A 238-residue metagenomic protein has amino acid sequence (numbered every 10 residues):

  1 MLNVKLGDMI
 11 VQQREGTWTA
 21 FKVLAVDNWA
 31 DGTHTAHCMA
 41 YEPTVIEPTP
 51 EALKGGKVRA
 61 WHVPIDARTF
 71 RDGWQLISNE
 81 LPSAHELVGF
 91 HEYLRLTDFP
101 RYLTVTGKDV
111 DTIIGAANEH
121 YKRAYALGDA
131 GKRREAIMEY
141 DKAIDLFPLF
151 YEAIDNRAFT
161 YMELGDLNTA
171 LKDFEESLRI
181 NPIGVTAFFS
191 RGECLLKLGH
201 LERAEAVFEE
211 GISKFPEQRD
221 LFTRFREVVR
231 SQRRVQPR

Functional and structural regions predicted by a protein language model:
T17-D27: Short beta-strand-centered aromatic/proline hotspots
R101-Y121: TPR-adjacent "capping" and linker segments in tetratricopeptide-repeat scaffold/adaptor proteins
N118-N181, T186: Alpha-helical adaptor scaffolds
D129, E163-L164, K197-L198, S231-Q232: Register position in tetratricopeptide repeats
N156, S190, R224-F225: Canonical tetratricopeptide repeat
K172, G199-A206, V229-R238: Alpha-helical linker/edge segments of TPR/alpha-solenoid repeat scaffolds and analogous pre-/post-domain helices
E193-R219: TPR/TPR-like (Sel1-like) alpha-helical repeat modules
G211-R238: Terminal, low-structured helical/coil segments at or just beyond the last alpha-helical repeat
